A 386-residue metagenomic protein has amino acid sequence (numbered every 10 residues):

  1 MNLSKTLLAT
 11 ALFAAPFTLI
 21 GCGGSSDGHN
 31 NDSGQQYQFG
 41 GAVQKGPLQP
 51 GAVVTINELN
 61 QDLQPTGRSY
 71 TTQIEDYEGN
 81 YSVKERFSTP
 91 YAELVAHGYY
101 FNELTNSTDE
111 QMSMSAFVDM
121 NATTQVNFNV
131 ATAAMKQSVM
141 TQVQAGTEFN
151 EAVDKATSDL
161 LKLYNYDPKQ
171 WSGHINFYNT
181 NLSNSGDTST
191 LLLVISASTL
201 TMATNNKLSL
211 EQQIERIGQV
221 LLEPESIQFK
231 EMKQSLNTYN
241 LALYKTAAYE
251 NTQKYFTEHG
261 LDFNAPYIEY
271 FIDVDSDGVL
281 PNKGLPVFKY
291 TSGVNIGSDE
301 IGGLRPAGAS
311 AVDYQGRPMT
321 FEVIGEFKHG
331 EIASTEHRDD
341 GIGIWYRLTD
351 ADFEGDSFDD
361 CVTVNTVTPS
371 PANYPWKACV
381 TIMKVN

Functional and structural regions predicted by a protein language model:
M1-A9: Bacterial N-terminal signal peptides that target proteins for export
T18-G21: C-terminal motif of bacterial Sec signal peptides marking the signal peptidase cleavage site
S25-S292, W376-C379: Feature for extracytoplasmic/surface-facing segments of secreted or surface-associated proteins, emphasizing
P47-P50, V312-Q315, E354: A short beta-turn/strand-edge loop motif at beta-sheet boundaries
V54-E58, Y314-F327: Change to "...patches in solvent-exposed regions of secreted, membrane-anchored, or virion-exposed structural
N60-D62, Y100, Q315, F327 (+1 more regions): Solvent-exposed strand-loop boundary residues in beta-sheet-rich modules
Y270-I272, D277-P318, V367-N386: Extracellular interdomain linkers/hinges and stalk-like, low-complexity segments in secreted or single-pass
I324-V385: Acidic, turn/loop-rich segments in luminal/extracellular domains of secretory-pathway and cell-surface proteins
